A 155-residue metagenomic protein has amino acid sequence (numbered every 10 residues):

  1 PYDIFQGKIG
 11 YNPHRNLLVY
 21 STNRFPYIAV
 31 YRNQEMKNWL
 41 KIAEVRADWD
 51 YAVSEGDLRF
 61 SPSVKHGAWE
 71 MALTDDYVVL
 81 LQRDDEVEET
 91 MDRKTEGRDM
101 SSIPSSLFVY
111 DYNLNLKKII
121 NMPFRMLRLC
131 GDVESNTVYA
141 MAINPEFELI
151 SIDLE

Functional and structural regions predicted by a protein language model:
P1-I4, Q34-S63, P123-R125: Surface-exposed loop and turn segments in beta-propeller and other repeat-based domains that flank or scaffold
Y2-S21, S63-T74, C130-E134: Structural signature of eukaryotic scaffold interfaces centered on beta-propeller domains
I4-G7, G67, I103, R125 (+1 more regions): Beta-rich catalytic cores
Y20, L80-L81, Y139-M141: Residue position within the beta-strands of beta-propeller blades
N23, R83-D85, I143: Short loop/turn segments immediately following the C-termini of beta-strands
R32, K94-N115, D153-L154: Beta-propeller blade signature
D76, L80-S102, L149-I152: Short, conserved, GDST-rich strand-edge loop motifs in beta-rich repeat architectures
C130-E155: Blade-level signature of beta-propeller repeat domains, shared across WD40, Kelch, NHL, RCC1 and BNR/Asp-box propellers
